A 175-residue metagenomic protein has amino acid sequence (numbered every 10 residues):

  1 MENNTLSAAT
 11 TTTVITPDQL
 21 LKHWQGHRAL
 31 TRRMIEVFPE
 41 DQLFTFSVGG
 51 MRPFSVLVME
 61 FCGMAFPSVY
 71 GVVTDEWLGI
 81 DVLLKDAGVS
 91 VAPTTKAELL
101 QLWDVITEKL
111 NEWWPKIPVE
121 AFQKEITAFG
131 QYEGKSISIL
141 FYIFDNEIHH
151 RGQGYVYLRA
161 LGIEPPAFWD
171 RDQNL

Functional and structural regions predicted by a protein language model:
E2-N3, S7, L21-I35, Q42-D86 (+1 more regions): Short, contiguous alpha-helical
T5-T16, S90: Short, contiguous pre-domain boundary segments
P17-K22, P115-K116: Active-site-proximal helix-loop elements at catalytic-domain edges
R32, E36-P39, N111, P115: Amphipathic, well-packed alpha-helical segments that form the structural scaffold of globular domains
V37, E60-G63, V105, K116: Residues within well-ordered alpha-helical secondary structure of globular protein domains
D41-Q42, E120: Secondary-structure boundary/capping positions in well-ordered alpha/beta enzyme cores
G88-T127, K135-H149: Acidic/histidine-rich alpha-helical segments that form the ligand environment of transition-metal centers
